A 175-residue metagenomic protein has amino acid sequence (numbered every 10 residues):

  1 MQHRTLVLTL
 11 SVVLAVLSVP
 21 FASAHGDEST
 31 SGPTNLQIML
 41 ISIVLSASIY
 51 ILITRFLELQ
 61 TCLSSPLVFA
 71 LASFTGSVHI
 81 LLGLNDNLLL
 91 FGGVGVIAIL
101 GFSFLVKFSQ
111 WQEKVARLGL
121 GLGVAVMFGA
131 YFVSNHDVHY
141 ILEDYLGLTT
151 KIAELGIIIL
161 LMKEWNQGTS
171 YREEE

Functional and structural regions predicted by a protein language model:
M1-A24, F56-T61: N-terminal secretory/membrane targeting signals
Q2-T5, L52-Q60, K163-E175: Membrane-interface capping segments at transmembrane-helix boundaries
V13-A15, A116-S134: Hydrophobic alpha-helical membrane segments
P20-D27, H79-L84, G129-Y140: Juxtamembrane "helix-exit" motif on the non-cytosolic side of transmembrane helices
G32-T34, E143-G156: Individual transmembrane alpha-helices with interfacial aromatic-anchor signatures
M39-L52, G95-I99, T150-N166: Hydrophobic cores of alpha-helical transmembrane segments in multi-pass inner/ER membrane proteins, independent
I53-S64, L105-V115: Membrane-interface helix-boundary motifs at transmembrane edges
D86-G92, Y140-T150: Non-cytosolic membrane-interface motifs at loop->transmembrane helix junctions
